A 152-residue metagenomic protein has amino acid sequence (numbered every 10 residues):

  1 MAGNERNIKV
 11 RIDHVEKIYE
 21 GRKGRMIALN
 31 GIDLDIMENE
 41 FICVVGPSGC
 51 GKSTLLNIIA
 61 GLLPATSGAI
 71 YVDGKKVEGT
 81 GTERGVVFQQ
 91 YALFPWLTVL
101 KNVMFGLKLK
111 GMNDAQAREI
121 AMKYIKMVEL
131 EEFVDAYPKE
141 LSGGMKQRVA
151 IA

Functional and structural regions predicted by a protein language model:
E5-K9, I18-G31: A short, flexible loop at the N-terminus of ABC-type nucleotide-binding domains that lies
R11, M104, K108, D114-E132: Conserved ABC ATPase "signature" region
V45-P47: The feature captures the beta-strand-to-loop junction immediately N-terminal to the Walker
A60: Helix-to-loop junction immediately C-terminal to a conserved catalytic motif
G68-G79: Conserved ABC transporter NBD signature motif
L97-F105: Short coil-to-helix segment of the ABC ATPase nucleotide-binding domain corresponding to the Q-loop/switch region
Y137-L141, M145: Conserved ABC ATPase signature
I151: Hydrophobic anchor residue at the start of the ABC signature
